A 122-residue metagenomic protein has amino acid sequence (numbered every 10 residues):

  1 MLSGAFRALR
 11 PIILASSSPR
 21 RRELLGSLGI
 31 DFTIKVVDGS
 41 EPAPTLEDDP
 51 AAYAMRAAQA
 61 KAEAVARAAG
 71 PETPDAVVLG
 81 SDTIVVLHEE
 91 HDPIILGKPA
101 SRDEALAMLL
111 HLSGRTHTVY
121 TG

Functional and structural regions predicted by a protein language model:
L2-I13, G26, L46-G122: Anionic-ligand binding patches
L9-V36: N-terminal G-site helix/loop of the GST-like fold
S18-R20, G39, D48, L109: Residue-level detector of functional hotspots within protein domains
V36-P42: Short, acidic/turn-prone active-site loops that include or flank metal/cofactor- and phosphate-binding residues
